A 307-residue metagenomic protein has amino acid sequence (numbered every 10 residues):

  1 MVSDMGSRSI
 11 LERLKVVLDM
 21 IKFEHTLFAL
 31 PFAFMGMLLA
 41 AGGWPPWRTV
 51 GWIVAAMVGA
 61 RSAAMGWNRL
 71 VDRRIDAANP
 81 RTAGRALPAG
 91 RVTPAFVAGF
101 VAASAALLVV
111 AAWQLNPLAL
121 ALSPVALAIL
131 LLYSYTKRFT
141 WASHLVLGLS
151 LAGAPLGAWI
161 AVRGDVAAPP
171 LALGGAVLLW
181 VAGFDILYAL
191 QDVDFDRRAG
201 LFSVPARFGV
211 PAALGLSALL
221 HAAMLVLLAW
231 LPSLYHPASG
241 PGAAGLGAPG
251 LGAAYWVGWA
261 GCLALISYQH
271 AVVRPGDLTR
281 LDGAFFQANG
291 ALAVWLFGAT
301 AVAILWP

Functional and structural regions predicted by a protein language model:
V2-K15, M65, R69-V92, I186-V210 (+1 more regions): Cytosolic, membrane-interface loops and tails of multi-pass inner-membrane proteins
I10, L14-D19, A55, S62-A63 (+3 more regions): Intramembrane alpha-helical segments
E12-K15, A223, W230-G242, G250-P307: Extended hydrophobic alpha-helices typical of membrane-associated regions
D19-L30, G90-A103, A142-L147, V210-H221 (+1 more regions): Select subsegments of transmembrane alpha-helices in polytopic membrane proteins, especially boundary-proximal
P31-G36, A86, L147-V162, R207-V210 (+1 more regions): Small-residue-rich segments of transmembrane alpha-helices in multi-pass membrane proteins, especially helix faces
F34, V54-S62, G99-V110, P124 (+8 more regions): Generic alpha-helical transmembrane segments of integral inner-membrane proteins, especially permease/transport modules
G36-T49, P237: Short, hydrophobic transmembrane alpha-helix segments
V50-M57, R73-S123, R198-Y255: Multi-pass membrane catalytic core of lipid/isoprenoid biosynthesis enzymes
